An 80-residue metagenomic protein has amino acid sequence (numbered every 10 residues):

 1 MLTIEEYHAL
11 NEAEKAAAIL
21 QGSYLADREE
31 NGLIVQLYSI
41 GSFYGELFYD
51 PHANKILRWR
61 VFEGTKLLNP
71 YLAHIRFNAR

Functional and structural regions predicted by a protein language model:
M1-R80: Polybasic/polar functional segments that serve as interface/processing modules
